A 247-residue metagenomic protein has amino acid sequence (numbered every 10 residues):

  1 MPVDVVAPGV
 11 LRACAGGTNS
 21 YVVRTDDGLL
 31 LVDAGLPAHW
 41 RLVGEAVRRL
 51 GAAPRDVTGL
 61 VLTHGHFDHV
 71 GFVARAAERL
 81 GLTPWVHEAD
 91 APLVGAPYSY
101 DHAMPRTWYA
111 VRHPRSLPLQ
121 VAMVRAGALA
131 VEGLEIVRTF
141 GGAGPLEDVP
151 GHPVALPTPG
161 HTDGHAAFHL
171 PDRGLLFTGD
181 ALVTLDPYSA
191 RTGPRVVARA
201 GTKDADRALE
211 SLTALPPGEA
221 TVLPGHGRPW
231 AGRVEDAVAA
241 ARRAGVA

Functional and structural regions predicted by a protein language model:
M1-L50, P54, F168-T184: Conserved beta-strand hairpin/beta-sheet module of binuclear metal-dependent hydrolase folds, prominently
G9, V23, D33, V43 (+7 more regions): Divalent metal-coordination and catalytic microenvironments
T18, A38, D68, P92 (+1 more regions): Short alpha-helical
P37-A38, A128-E132, I136, P145-E147 (+2 more regions): Metallo-beta-lactamase
R48-R138, P145, A240: Active-site HxH/HxHxD metal-binding segment of metal-dependent hydrolases
D101-P105, S189-R199, A241-A244: Short glycine/proline- and charge-enriched loop/turn segments that cap or connect secondary-structure elements
P229-A247: Binuclear metal-ion centers of metallo-dependent hydrolases, dominated by the metallo-beta-lactamase
